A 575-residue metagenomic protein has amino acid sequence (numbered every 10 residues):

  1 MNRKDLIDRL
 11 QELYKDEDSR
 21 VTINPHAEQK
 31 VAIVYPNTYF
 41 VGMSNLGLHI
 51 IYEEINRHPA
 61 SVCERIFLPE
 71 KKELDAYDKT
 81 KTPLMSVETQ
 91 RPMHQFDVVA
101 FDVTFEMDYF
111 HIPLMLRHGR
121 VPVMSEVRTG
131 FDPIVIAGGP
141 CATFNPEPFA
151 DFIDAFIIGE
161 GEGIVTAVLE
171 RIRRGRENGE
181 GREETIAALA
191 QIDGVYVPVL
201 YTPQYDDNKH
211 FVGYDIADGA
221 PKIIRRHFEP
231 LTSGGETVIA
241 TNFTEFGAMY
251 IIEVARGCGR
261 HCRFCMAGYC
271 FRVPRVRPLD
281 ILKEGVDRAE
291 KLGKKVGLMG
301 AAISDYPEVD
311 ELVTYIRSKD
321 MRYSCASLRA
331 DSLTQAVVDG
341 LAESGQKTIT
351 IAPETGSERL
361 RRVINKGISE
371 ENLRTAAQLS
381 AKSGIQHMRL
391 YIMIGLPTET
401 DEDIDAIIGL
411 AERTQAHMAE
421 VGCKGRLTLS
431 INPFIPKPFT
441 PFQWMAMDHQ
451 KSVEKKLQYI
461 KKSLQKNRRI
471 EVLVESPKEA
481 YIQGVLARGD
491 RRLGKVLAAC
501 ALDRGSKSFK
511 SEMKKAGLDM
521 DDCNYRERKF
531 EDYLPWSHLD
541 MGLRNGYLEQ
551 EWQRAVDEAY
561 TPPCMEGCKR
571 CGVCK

Functional and structural regions predicted by a protein language model:
N2-A27, V31-I33, S463-K575: Radical SAM enzyme core and accessory elements
R3-A32, Y39-F40, P198, P203-I251 (+1 more regions): N-terminal [4Fe-4S]-dependent radical SAM core
I33-N37, I55, V238-M266, K347 (+1 more regions): N-terminal pre-triad scaffold of radical SAM enzymes
I33-V34, T38, E284-R389, M393-R426: Conserved SAM/AdoMet-binding glycine-rich loop
P59-K72: A short beta-strand-loop structural module common to alpha/beta enzyme folds
P69-Y214, P441-D490, L497-G505: Glycine-rich beta-alpha loop elements in corrinoid/cobalamin-binding modules across cobalamin-dependent enzymes
K71-K72, T202-Q204, P307, A336-V337 (+6 more regions): Flexible glycine/acidic-rich beta-alpha junction loops that bind and position SAM and/or redox cofactors in anaerobic
E253-Y269, P562-K575: Local cysteine-cluster metal-coordination motifs and their immediate loop/turn environment, predominantly Fe-S cluster
